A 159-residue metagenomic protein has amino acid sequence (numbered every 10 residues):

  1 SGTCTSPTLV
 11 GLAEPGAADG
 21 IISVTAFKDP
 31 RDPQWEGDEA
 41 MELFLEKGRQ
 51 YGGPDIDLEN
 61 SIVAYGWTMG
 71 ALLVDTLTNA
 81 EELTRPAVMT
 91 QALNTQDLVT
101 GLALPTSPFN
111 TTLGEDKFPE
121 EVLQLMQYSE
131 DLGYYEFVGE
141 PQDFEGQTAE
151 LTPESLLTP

Functional and structural regions predicted by a protein language model:
S1-P159: Extracytosolic ligand-binding ectodomains
